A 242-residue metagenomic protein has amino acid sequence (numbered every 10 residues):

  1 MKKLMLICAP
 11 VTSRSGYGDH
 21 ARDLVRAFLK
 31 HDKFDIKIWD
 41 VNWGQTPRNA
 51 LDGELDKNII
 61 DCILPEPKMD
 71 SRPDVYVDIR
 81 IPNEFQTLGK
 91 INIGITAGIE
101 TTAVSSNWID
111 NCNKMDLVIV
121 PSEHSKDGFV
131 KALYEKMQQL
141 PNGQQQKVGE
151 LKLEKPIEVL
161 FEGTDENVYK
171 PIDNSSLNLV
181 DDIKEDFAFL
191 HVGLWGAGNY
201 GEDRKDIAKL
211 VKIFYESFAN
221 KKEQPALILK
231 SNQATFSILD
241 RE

Functional and structural regions predicted by a protein language model:
M1-R72, Y215, A226: N-terminal pre-catalytic "stem/leader" segment of glycosyltransferase-like enzymes
K2-K3, K90, F187, P225: Nucleotide donor/acceptor-binding cores
L6-A9, K37-D40, V77-R80, F161 (+2 more regions): Short beta-strand segments
L6-C8, Q45-F129: Extended catalytic core of nucleotide-activated donor transferases of GT-like folds
V11-R14, V25, V41-T46, I81-F85 (+5 more regions): Short, solvent-exposed loop/turn segments at secondary-structure junctions
H20-R22, R26-A27, T164-E242: Conserved catalytic-core segment of nucleotide-activated headgroup transferases in glycan assembly
L117-P171, N178: Donor nucleotide-sugar binding/catalytic pocket of nucleotide-sugar-dependent glycosyltransferases
